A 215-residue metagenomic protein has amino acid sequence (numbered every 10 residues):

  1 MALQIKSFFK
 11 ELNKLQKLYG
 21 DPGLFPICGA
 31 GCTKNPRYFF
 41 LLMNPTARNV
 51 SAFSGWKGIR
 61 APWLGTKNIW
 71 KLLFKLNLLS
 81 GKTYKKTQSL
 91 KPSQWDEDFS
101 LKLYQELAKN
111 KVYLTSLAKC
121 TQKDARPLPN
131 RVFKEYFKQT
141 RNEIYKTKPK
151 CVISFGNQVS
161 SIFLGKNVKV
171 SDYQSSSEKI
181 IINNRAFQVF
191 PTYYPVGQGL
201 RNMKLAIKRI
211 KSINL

Functional and structural regions predicted by a protein language model:
A2-C151, N157-D172, A186-L200, L205-I213: A polyanion-binding, active-site-adjacent surface
S175: Catalytic phosphate/metal-binding cores of nucleic-acid and nucleotide-processing enzymes, i.e., regions that mediate
